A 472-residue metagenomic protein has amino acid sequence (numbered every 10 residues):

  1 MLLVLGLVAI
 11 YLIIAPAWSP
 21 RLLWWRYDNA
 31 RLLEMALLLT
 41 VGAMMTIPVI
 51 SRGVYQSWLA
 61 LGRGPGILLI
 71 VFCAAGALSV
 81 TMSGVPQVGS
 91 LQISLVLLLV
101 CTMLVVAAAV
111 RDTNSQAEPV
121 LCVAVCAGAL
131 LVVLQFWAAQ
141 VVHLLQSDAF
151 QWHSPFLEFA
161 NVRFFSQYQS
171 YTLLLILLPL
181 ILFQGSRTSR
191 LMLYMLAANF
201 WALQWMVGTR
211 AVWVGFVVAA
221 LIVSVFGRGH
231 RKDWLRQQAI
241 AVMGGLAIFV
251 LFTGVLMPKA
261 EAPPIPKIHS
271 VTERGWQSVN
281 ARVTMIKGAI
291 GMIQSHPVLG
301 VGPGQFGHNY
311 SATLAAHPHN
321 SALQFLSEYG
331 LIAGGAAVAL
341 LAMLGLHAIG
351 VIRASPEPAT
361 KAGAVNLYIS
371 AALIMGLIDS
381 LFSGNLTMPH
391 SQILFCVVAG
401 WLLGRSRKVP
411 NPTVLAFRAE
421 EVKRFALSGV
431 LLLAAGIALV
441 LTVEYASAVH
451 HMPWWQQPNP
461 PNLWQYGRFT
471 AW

Functional and structural regions predicted by a protein language model:
M1-L78, A109, T113-P119, P179-T188 (+2 more regions): Transmembrane signal-anchor hairpin modules in multi-pass inner-membrane enzymes, especially those that act on
M1-Y11, L38-M45, C73-V80, L98-T102 (+8 more regions): Alpha-helical transmembrane segments of multi-pass inner-membrane proteins
I14-W24, V80-M82, L130-Q169, A198 (+4 more regions): Membrane-interfacial helix-loop-helix modules of multi-pass inner-membrane proteins that assemble, modify, or transport
R21-Y27, S51-A60, T81-Q87, W152-P155 (+3 more regions): Short juxtamembrane and helix-loop transition motifs at transmembrane-helix boundaries in membrane proteins
W25-L37, L91-Q92, F156-T172, A211-V212 (+3 more regions): Membrane-interface micro-motifs in multi-pass membrane enzymes
F136-Q140, M206-V207, S224-E273, I290-Q294 (+1 more regions): A membrane-periplasm/extracellular boundary helix in multi-pass inner-membrane enzymes that assemble envelope glycans
A220, V365, I369-S428, G436: Transmembrane alpha-helices of multi-pass inner-membrane enzymes
W276, N280-A316, A322, Y329-A336: TM-adjacent membrane-interface loops and short helices in multi-pass inner/ER membrane proteins
